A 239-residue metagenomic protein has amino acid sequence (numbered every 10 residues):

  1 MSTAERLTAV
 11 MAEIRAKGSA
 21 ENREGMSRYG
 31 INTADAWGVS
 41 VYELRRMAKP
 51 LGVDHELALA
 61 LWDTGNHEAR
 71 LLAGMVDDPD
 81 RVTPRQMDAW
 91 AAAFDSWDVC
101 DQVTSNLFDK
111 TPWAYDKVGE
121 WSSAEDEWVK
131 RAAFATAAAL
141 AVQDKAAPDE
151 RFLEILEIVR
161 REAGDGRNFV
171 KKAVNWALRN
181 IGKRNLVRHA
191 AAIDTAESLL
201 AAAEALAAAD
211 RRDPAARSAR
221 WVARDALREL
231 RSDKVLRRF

Functional and structural regions predicted by a protein language model:
M1-F239: Alpha-helical scaffold domains
